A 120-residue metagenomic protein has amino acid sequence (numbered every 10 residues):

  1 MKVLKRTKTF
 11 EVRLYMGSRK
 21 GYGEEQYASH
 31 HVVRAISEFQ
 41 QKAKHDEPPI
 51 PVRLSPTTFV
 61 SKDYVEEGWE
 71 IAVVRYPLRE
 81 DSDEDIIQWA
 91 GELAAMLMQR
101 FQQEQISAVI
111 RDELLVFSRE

Functional and structural regions predicted by a protein language model:
M1-E25, S29: Short, extreme N-terminal segment that most often corresponds to the first beta-strand
M1-V3, P56-F59, L93-A94: Short secondary-structure capping micro-motifs at structural edges
E11-L14, W69, I106: Hydrophobic beta-strand segments of well-ordered beta-sheets in folded domains
Y15-G17, S55, V74, V109-R111: A structural detector for beta-sheet-dominated domains
G21-S55: Short, well-structured hydrophobic secondary-structure segments
Q41-E84: Short, intrinsically disordered low-complexity segments
E66, F117-E120: Short, low-order "capping/linker" segments at domain edges
R75-S118: Short, compact, well-ordered microdomains
